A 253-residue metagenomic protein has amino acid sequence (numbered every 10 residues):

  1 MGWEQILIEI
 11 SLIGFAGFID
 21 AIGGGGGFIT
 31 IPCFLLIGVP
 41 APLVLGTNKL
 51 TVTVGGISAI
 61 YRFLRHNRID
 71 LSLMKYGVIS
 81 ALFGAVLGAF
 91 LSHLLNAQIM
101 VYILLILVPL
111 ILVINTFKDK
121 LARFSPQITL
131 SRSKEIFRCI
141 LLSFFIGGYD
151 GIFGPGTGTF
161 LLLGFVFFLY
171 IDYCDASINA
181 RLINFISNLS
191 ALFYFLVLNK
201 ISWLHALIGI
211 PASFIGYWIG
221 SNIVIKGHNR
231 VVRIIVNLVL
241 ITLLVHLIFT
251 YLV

Functional and structural regions predicted by a protein language model:
M1-P40, P126-S177, L207: Selected transmembrane alpha-helices and immediately adjacent juxtamembrane segments of polytopic inner-membrane
L36-I37, L43, A89, H93 (+5 more regions): Transmembrane helix-loop junction
V39-N48, D70-Y76, I171-R181: Membrane-interface alpha-helices at helix entry/exit sites of multi-pass transporters
G46-I99, I106, N188-V239: Selective hydrophobic functional segments
K49, L104-V108, L112, R181 (+2 more regions): Residues within membrane-spanning alpha-helices of integral membrane proteins, especially the hydrophobic core/packing
S58-R68, L105-S131, N222, L244-V253: Transmembrane helix exit motif
S143-F153, A191-N199, A206, L244-V253: Hydrophobic alpha-helical transmembrane segments in multi-pass integral membrane proteins
